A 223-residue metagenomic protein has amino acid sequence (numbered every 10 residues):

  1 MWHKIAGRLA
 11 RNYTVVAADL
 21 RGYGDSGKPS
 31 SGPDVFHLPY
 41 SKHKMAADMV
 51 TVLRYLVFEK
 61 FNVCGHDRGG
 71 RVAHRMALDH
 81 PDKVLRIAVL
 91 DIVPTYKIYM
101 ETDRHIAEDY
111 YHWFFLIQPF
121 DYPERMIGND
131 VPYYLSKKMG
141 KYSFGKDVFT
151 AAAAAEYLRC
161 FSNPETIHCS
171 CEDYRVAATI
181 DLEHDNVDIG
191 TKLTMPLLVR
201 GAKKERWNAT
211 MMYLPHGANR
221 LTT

Functional and structural regions predicted by a protein language model:
M1-A6: The serine-hydrolase catalytic nucleophile loop
L9-A10, R54: Alpha-helical segments within the soluble intracellular
R11-V15: A generic structural motif
V16, Y23-C64, R68-T223: Flexible "cap/lid" subdomain of the alpha/beta-hydrolase fold that forms the substrate-access gate
